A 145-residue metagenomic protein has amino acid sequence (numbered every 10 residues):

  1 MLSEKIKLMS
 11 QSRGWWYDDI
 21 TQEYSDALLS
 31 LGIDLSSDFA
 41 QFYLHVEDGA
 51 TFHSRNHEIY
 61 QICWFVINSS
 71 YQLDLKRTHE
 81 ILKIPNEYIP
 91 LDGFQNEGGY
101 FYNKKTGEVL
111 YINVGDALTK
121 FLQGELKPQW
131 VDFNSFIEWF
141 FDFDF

Functional and structural regions predicted by a protein language model:
M1-Y100, F143-D144: A surface-exposed partner-binding patch
V66-S69, N103, E125-L126, D132: Helix N-cap / beta->alpha transition motif
K105-T119: Intrinsically disordered, low-complexity regulatory segments enriched in Ser/Thr/Pro and charged residues
E108, D142-F145: N-terminal processing/targeting junctions
G115-F143: Compact, glycine/acidic-enriched structural inserts
